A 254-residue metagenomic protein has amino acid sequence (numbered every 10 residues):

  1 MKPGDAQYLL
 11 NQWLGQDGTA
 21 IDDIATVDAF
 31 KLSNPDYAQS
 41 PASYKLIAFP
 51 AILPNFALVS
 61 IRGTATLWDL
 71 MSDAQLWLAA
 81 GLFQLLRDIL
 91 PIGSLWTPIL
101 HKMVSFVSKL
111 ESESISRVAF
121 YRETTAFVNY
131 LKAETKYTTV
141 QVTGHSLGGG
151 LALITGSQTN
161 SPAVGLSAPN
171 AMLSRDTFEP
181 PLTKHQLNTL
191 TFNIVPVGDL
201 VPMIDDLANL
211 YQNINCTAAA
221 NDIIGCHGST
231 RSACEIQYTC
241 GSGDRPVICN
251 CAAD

Functional and structural regions predicted by a protein language model:
M1-T19: Charged, compositionally biased non-catalytic regions
G18-T139: A conserved cap/lid and substrate-binding interface adjacent to the catalytic center of lipid-processing enzymes
P50-P54, S157, H185-L187: Extracellular/periplasmic catalytic domains that process cell-envelope and extracellular macromolecules
I61-T64, H145-S146, L166-P169, P196-V197: Active-site-proximal beta-strand/loop segments in catalytic clefts of secreted hydrolases
M71-A74, G156, D176-F178: Short coil/turn segments at secondary-structure boundaries
T143-G148, A152: Gly/Ala-rich beta-loop-alpha elbow adjacent to hydrolase catalytic centers
S161, A168-D254: Serine hydrolase/lipase
